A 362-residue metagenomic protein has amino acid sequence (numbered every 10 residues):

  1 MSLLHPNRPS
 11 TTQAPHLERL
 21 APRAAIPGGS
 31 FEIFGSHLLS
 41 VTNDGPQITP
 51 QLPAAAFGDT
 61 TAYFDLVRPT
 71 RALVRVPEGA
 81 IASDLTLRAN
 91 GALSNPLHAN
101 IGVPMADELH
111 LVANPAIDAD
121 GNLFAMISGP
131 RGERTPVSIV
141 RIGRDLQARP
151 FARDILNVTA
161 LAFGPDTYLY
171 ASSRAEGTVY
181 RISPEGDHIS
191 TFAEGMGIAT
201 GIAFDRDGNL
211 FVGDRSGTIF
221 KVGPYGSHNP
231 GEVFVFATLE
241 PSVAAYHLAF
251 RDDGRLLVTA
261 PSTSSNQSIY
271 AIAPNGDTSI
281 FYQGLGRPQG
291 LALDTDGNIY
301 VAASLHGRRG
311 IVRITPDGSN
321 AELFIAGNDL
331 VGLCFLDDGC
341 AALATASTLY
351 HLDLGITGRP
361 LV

Functional and structural regions predicted by a protein language model:
S2-L93: Immunoglobulin-like IPT/TIG beta-sandwich domains and homologous Ig-like subdomains
A92-G102: Edge beta-strands of extracellular beta-sandwich domains
N100, I142-Q147, I182-D187, V222-H228 (+3 more regions): Short loop/turn segments that connect beta-strands within beta-propeller blades
N100-D107, L146-A152, D187-A193, G231-L239 (+2 more regions): A short beta-strand motif characteristic of beta-propeller blades
E108-G121, M126-R131, T135-V137, D154-Y168 (+7 more regions): Beta-rich, blade/repeat-based domains predominating in secreted/periplasmic proteins but also intracellular
P136-V140, G177-R181, T218-K221, S268-Y270 (+2 more regions): A short loop-to-beta-strand structural motif that recurs across blades of beta-propeller domains
G143, S173-R174, D214-R215, A273 (+2 more regions): Structural signature of WD-repeat beta-propellers
E322, C340, A346-V362: Flexible, glycine-rich linker and terminal segments associated with outer-membrane beta-barrel/transport systems
